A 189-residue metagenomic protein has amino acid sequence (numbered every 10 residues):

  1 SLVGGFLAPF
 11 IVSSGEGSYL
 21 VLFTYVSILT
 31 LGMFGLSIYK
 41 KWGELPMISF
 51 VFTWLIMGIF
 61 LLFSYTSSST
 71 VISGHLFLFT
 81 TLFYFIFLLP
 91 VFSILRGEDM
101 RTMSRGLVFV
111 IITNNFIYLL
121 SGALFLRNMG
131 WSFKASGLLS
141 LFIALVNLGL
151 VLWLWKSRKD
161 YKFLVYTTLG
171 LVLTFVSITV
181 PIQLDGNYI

Functional and structural regions predicted by a protein language model:
S1-T168, F175-I189: Extended, compositionally biased regions that are outside compact catalytic cores
